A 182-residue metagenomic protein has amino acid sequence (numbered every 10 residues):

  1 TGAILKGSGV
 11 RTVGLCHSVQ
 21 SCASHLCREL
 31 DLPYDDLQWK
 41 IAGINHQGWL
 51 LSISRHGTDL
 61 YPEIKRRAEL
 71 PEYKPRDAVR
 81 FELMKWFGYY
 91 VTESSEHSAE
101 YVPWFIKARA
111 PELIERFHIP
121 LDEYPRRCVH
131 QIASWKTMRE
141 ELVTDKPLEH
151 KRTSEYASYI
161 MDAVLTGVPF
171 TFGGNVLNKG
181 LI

Functional and structural regions predicted by a protein language model:
T1-V10: Rossmann-fold NAD(P)-binding glycine/threonine-rich loop
G2-A3, S21-A23, G48-W49: Short, well-ordered, mixed-charge alpha-helical segments that flank or form enzyme active sites
V10-L30: Acidic, His- and aromatic-enriched active-site or binding-groove loops in soluble protein domains that engage sugars
C27-L181: Long, compositionally biased stretches enriched for glycine and/or charged residues
